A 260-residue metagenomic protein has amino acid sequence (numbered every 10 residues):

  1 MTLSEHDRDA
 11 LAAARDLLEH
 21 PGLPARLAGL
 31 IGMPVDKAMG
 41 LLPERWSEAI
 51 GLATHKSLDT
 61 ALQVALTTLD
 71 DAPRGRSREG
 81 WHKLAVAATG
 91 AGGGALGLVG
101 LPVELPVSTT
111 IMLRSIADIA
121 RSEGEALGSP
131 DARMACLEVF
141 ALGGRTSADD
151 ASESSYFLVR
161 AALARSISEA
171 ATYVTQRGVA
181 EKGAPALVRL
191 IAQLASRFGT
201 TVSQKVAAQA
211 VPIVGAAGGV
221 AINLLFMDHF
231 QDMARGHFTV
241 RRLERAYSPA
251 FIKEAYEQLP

Functional and structural regions predicted by a protein language model:
M1-T89, R114-P260: Terminal, membrane-proximal amphipathic helices and intrinsically disordered targeting/regulatory segments
A85-V103, T110, R114: Glycine-rich active-site/cofactor-binding loop and its immediate structural neighborhood
V103-L105, A148-D149: A short secondary-structure junction signal
E104-S108, G219-I222: Short hydrophobic alpha-helical segments that form membrane-spanning helices or hydrophobic packing faces of helical
